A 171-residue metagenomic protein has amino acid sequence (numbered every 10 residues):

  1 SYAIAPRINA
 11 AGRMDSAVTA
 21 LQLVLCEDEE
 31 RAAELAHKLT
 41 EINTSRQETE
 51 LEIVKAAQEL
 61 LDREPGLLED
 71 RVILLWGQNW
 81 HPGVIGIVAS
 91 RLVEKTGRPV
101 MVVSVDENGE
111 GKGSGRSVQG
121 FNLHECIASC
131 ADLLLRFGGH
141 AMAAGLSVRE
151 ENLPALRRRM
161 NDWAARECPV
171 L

Functional and structural regions predicted by a protein language model:
S1-E151: Hydrophobic helix-and-loop "lid/oligomerization" segment in the mid-to-C-terminal part of catalytic domains
N152-L156: OB-fold single-stranded nucleic acid-binding module
R158, D162-L171: A contiguous loop/helix-start segment that scaffolds small-molecule binding in enzyme catalytic cores
